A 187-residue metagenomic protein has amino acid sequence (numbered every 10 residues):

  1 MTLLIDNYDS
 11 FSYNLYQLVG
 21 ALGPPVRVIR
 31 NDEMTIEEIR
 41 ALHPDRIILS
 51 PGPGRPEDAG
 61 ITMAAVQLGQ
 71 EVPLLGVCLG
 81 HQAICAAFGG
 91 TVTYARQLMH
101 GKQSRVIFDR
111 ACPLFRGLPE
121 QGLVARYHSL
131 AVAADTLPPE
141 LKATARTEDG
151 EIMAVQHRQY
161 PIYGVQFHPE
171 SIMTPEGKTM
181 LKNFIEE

Functional and structural regions predicted by a protein language model:
M1-L3: Extreme N-terminal starter segment of soluble prokaryotic enzymes
Y16-P25: Two-component/phosphorelay signaling modules centered on CheY-like receiver
P24-M34: A short beta-strand-loop structural module common to alpha/beta enzyme folds
T35-H43: Short amphipathic alpha-helix with an adjacent loop that forms part of the alpha/beta core around
P44-C112, R116-G117, L181-K182: Cysteine-nucleophile active-site neighborhood
C78, H128, H168: Histidine-centered divalent metal-coordination motifs
C112-Q159: Catalytic beta-strand/loop cores that center a nucleophilic Ser/Cys/Thr and support acyl-enzyme chemistry
I172-E187: Acyltransferase
